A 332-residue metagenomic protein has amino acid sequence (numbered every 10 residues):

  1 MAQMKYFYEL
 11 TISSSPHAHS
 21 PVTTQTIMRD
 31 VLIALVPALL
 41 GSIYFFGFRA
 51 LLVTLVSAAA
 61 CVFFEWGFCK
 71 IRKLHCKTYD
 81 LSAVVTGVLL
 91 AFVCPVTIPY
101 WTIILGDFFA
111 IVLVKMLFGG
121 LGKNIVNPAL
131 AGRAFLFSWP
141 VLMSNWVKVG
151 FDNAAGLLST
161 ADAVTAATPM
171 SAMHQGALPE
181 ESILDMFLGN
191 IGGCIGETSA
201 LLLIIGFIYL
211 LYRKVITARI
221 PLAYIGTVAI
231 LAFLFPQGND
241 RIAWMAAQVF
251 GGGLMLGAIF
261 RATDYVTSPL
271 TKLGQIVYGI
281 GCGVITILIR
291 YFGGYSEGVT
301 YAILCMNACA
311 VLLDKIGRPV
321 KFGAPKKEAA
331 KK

Functional and structural regions predicted by a protein language model:
M1-V62, A329-A330: N-terminal signal-anchor module of multipass membrane proteins
D30-A38, V53-E65, S82-G87, A91 (+16 more regions): Alpha-helical transmembrane segments in multi-pass membrane proteins
G47-A59, T97-G106, M186, N190-A200 (+1 more regions): Structural signature of hydrophobic alpha-helical transmembrane segments
F63-L74, I111-K123, I205-K214, I259-S268: C-terminal ends of transmembrane helices
S82-A83, V88-C94, I98-L158: Membrane-interface helix-loop-helix junctions at boundaries between adjacent transmembrane segments
K123-I204: Long hydrophobic alpha-helical segments that form multi-pass transmembrane helix bundles in integral membrane proteins
I125, A129, M245-G252, Q275 (+1 more regions): Loop-to-transmembrane alpha-helix initiation sites
L222-A223, A232-K272: A beta-strand-loop signature enriched in Asp, Gly, Thr, and Trp that corresponds to the sialidase/neuraminidase Asp-box
